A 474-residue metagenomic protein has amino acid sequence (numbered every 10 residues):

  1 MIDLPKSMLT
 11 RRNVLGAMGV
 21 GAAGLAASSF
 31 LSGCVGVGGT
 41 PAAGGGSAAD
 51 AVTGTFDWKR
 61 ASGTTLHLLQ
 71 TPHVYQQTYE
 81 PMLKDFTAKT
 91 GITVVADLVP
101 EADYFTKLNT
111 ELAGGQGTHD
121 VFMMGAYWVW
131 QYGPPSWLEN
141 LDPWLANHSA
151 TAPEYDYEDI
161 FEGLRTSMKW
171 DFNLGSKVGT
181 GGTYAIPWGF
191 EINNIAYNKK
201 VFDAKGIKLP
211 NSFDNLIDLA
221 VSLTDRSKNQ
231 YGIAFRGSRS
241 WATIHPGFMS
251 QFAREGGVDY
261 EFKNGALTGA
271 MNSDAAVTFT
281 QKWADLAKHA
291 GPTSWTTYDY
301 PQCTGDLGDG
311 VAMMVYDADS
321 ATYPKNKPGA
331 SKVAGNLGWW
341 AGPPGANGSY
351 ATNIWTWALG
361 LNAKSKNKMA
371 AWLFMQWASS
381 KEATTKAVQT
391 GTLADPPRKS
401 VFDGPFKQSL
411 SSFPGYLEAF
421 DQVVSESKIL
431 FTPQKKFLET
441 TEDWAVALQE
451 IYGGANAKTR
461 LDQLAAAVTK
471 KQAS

Functional and structural regions predicted by a protein language model:
M1-T10, A22-S29: N-terminal secretory signal peptides
G44-W58, V129-I192, G338: Hinge/lid segment of periplasmic solute-binding proteins
S62-H73, I92-D97, D120-V121, Y184: Short, well-ordered beta-strand elements
P81-S167, K200-N211, T304-D306, G310-M314 (+1 more regions): Extracytoplasmic "Venus flytrap"/periplasmic binding protein-like
D85, W144-A146, T304, A321-G329 (+2 more regions): Mature extracytoplasmic/periplasmic domains
D171-W188, N193, I217-T268, C303 (+1 more regions): Extracytoplasmic/periplasmic solute-binding protein
A220-T224, N264-T297, G338: Glycine-centered hinge/linker elements that transmit conformational signals in sensory and ligand-binding systems
T352, P396-P397, P414-V468, Q472: C-terminal capping/gating helix-and-loop segments adjacent to ligand/active sites or protein-protein/ligand interfaces
